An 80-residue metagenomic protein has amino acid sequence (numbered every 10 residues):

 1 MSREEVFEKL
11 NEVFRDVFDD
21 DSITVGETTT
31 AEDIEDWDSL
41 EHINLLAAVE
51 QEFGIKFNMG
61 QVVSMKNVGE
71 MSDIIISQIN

Functional and structural regions predicted by a protein language model:
S2-W37, E41-A47, Q51-N80: Phosphopantetheine-dependent thiolation modules in NRPS/PKS and related acyl-activating systems
